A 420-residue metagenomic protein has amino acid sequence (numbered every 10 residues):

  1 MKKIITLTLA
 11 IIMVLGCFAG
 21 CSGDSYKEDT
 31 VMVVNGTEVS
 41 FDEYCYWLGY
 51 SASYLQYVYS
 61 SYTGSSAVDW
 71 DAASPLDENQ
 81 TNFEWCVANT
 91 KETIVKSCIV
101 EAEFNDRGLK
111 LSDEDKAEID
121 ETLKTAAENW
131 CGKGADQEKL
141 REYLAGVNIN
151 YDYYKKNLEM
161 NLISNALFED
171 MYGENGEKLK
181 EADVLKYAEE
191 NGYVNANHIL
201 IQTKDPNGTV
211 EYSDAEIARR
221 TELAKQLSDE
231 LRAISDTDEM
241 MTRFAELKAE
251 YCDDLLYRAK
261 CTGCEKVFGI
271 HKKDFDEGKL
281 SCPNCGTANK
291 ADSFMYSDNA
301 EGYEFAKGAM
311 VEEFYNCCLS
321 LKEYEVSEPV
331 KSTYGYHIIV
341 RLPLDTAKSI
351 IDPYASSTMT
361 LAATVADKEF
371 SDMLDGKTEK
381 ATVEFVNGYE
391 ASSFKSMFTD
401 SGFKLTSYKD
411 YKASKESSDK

Functional and structural regions predicted by a protein language model:
M1-L7: Positively charged n-region of N-terminal signal peptides that target proteins for export
L9-V14: Hydrophobic helical h-region of N-terminal Sec-dependent signal peptides in bacterial secretory/periplasmic proteins
G16-G20: C-terminal motif of bacterial Sec signal peptides marking the signal peptidase cleavage site
G23-I149, K420: N-terminal targeting/tethering segments
G23-K27, V34, E138-E222, K273 (+3 more regions): PPIase-associated folding chaperone regions across multiple families
D29-V34, L76-K91, E101-K110, A126 (+5 more regions): Second-shell loop/turn segments in exported
D42, Y46, A88-E92, S97-N105 (+14 more regions): Solvent-exposed, polar/charged alpha-helical surfaces in well-ordered, non-transmembrane soluble domains, broadly
Q226-E312, P343, S349: Peptidyl-prolyl cis-trans isomerase
